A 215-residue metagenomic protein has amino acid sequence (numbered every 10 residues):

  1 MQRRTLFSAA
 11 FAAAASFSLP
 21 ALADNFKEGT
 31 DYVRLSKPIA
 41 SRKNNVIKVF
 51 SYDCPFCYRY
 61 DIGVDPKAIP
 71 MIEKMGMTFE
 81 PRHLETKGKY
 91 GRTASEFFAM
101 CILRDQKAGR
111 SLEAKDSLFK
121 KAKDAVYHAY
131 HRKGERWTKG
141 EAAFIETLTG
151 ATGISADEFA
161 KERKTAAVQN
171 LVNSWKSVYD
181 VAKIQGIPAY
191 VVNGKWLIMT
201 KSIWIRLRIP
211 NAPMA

Functional and structural regions predicted by a protein language model:
Q2-G91, N170, K176, V181: Extracytoplasmic thiol/disulfide redox context detector
T5, S51, E146-A215: C-terminal cap of thioredoxin/glutaredoxin-like
N25-G29, A122, E135-A142, N211-M214: Periplasmic c-type cytochrome electron-transfer domains
K43, A94, G186-I187: A structure-centric signal for secondary-structure junctions around beta-strands
Y52, Y58-K139: Structural alpha/beta surface segment adjacent to cysteine/selenocysteine redox centers across thiol/disulfide enzymes
F98, Y127, I145-E146, A160: Amphipathic alpha-helical segments within well-ordered protein domains
